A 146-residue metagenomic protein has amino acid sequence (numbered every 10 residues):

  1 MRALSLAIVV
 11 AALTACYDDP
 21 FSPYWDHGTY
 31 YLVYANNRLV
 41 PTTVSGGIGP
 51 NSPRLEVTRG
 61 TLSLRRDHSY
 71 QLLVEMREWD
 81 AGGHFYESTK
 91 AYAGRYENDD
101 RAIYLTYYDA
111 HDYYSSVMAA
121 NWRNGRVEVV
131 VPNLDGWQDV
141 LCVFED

Functional and structural regions predicted by a protein language model:
M1-V9: Sec-dependent signal peptide recognition, specifically the positively charged N-region followed immediately by
A12-A15: C-terminal motif of bacterial Sec signal peptides marking the signal peptidase cleavage site
Y17-D146: Lipid interaction determinants
